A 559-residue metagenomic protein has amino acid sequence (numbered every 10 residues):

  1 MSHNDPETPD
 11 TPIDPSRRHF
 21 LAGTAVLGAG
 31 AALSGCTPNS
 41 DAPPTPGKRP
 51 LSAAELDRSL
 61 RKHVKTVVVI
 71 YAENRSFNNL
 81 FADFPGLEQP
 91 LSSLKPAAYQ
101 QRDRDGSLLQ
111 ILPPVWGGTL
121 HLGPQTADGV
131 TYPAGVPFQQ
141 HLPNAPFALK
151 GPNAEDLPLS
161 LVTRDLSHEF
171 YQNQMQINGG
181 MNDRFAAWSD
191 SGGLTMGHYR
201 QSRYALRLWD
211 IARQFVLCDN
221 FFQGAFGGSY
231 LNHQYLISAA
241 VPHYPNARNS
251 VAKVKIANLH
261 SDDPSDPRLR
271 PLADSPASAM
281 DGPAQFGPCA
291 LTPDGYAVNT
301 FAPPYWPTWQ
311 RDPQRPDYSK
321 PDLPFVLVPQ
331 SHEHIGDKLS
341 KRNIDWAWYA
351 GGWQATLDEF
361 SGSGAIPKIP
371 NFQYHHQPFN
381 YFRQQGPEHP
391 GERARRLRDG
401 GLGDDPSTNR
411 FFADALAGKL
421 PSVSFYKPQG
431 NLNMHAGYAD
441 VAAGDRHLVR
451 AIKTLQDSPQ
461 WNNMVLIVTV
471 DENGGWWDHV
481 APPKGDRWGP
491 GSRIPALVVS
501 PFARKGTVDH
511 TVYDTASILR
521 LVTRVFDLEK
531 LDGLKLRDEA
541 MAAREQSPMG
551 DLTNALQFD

Functional and structural regions predicted by a protein language model:
S2-P6, D10-P15, H19-D559: N-terminal pro-sequences and low-complexity stem/linker regions of secreted or lumenal proteins
